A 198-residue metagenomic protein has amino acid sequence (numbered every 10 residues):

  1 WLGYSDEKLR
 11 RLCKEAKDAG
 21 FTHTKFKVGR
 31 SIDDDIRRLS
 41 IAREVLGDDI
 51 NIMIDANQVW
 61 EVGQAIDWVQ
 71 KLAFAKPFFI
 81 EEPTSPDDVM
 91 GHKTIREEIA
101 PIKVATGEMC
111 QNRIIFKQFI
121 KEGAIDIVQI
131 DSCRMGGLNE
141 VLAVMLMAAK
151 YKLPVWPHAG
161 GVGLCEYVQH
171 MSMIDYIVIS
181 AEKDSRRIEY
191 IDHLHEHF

Functional and structural regions predicted by a protein language model:
W1-I99: Metal-dependent enolase-superfamily TIM-barrel catalytic cores that perform enediolate-based chemistry
Q70, K76-F79, D87-F198: Shared catalytic-loop signature of beta/alpha-barrel
